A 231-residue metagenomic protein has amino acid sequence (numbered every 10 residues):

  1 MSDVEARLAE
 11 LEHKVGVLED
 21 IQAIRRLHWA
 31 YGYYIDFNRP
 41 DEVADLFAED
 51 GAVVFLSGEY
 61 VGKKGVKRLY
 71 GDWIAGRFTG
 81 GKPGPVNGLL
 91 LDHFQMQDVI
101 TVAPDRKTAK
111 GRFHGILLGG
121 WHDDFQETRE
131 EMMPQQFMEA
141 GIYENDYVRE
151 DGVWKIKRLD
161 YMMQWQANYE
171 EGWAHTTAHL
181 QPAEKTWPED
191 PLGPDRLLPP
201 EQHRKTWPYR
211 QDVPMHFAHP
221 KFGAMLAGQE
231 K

Functional and structural regions predicted by a protein language model:
S2-I21, E131-P134, E150-K231: Terminal "cap-and-tail" regions of soluble proteins that handle hydrophobic small molecules
D20-D36: Short, aromatic-enriched amphipathic alpha-helices that serve as compact interaction elements
Q22, L89-L91, Q136-M138: Transmembrane beta-barrel outer-membrane domains
Y31, P40, G111-H114, M138 (+3 more regions): Tryptophan-centric aromatic hotspots in well-structured domains and transmembrane helices
P40-G120: A solvent-exposed, acidic/Ser-Thr-rich amphipathic alpha-helical stretch
G84-G88, T128-Q135: Short, P/G- and charge-enriched loop/turn segments at secondary-structure junctions
M96-I100, I142-V148: Hydrophobic/aromatic beta-strand elements that line small-molecule binding cavities or substrate pockets in beta-rich
D124-Q126, E171-G172: Outer-membrane beta-barrel translocator domains and adjoining extracellular loop/strand segments of Gram-negative
